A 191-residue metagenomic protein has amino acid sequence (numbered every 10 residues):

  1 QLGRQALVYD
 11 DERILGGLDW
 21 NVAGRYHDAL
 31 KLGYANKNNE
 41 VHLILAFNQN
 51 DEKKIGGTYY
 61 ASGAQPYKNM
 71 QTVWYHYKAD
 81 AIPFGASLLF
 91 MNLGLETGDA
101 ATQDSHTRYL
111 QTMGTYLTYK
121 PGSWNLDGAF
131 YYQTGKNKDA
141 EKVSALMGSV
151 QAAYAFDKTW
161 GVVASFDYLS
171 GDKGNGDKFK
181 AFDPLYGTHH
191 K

Functional and structural regions predicted by a protein language model:
Q1-Y26: Well-ordered mid-protein domain cores that form the structural environment of catalytic cofactors
L2, S170, Y186: Short glycine-rich loop/turn motifs that provide flexible caps or phosphate-binding loops at active sites
G17-N175: Signature for the C-terminal beta-barrel architecture of outer-membrane proteins
N175-K191: Flexible glycine-rich, low-complexity coil/linker segments exposed to the extracellular/periplasmic environment
